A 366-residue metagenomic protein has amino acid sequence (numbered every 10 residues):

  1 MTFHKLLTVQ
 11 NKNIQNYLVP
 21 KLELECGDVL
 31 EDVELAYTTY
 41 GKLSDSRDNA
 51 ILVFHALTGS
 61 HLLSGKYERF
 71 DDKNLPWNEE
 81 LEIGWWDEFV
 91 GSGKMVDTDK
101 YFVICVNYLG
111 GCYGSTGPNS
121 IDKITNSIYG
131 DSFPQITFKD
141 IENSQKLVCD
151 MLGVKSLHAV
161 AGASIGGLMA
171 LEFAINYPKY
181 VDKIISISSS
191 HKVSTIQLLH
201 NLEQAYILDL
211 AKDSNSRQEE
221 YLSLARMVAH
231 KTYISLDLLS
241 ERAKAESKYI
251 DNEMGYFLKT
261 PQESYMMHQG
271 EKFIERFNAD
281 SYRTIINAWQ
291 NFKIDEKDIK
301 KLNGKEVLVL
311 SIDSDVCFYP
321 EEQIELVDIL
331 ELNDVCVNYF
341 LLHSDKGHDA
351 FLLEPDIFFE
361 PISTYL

Functional and structural regions predicted by a protein language model:
M1-V53, L62-Y67: Catalytic-loop region of hydrolases
T38, D48-P118, D122: N-terminal cap/lid subdomain of alpha/beta-hydrolase-fold enzymes
S127-I128, S132, K139-A159: Conserved acidic catalytic loop of the alpha/beta-hydrolase fold
S156-T195: Conserved hydrolase catalytic core segment
Y180-V181, I185-K272: Alpha/beta-hydrolase-fold enzymes
V309-S311: Short beta-strand/loop motif that positions the catalytic acidic residue of the alpha/beta-hydrolase fold
V316-E322: Conserved alpha/beta-hydrolase "acid-adjacent" motif
E325-L366: Catalytic active-site module of serine/aspartate enzymes centered on a nucleophile-bearing elbow/loop
